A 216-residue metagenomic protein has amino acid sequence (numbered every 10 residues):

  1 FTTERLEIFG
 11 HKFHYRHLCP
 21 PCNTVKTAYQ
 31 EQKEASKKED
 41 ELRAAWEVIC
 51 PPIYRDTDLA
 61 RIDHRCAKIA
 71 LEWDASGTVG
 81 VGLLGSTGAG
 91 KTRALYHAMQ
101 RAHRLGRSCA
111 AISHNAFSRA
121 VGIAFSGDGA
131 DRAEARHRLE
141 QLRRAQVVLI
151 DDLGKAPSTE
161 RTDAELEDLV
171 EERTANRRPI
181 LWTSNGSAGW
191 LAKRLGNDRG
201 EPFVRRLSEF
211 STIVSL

Functional and structural regions predicted by a protein language model:
F1-K68, I213-V214: A short, basic N-terminal segment
A70, H103-R144, P157: Short glycine-rich substrate-engagement loop in P-loop NTPases that contacts/grips substrate
L71-V79: Phosphate-binding P-loop
T78-Y96: Walker A/P-loop nucleotide-binding motif
R93-R107: P-loop NTPase Walker A phosphate-binding motif
Q100, F117-F125, A133, L153-L216: Replace "adjacent to P-loop NTPase cores in ATP/GTP-dependent enzymes" with "adjacent to NTP-binding cores
R107-S108, R144-V147, N176-W182: Loop/turn-to-beta-strand initiation segments
